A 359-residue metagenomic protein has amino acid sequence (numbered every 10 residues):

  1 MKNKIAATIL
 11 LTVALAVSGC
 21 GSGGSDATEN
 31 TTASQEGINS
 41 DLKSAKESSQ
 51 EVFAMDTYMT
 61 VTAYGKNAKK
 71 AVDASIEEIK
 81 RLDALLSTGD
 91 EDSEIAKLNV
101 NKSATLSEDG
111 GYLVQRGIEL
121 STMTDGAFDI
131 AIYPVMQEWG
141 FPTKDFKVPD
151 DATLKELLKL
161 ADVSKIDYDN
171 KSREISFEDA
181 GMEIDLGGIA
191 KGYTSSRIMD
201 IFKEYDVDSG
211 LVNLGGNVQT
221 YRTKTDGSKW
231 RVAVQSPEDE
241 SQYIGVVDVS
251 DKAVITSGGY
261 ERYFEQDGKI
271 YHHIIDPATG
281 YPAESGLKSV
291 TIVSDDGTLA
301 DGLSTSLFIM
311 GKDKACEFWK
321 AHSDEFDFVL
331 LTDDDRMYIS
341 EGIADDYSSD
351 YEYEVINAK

Functional and structural regions predicted by a protein language model:
K2-K359: Mature catalytic core of soluble alpha/beta enzymes
